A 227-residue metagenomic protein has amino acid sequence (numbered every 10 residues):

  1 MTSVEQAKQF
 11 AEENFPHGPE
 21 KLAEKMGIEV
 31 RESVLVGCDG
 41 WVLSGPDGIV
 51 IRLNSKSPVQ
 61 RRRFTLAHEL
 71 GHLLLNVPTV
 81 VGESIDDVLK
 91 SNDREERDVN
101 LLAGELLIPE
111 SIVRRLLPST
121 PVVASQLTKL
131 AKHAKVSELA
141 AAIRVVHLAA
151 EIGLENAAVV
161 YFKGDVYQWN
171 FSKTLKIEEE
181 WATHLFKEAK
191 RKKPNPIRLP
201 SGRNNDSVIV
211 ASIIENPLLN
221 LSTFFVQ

Functional and structural regions predicted by a protein language model:
M1-Q227: Active-site hotspot residues in diverse enzymes, especially metal/ion-binding acidic/histidine motifs
